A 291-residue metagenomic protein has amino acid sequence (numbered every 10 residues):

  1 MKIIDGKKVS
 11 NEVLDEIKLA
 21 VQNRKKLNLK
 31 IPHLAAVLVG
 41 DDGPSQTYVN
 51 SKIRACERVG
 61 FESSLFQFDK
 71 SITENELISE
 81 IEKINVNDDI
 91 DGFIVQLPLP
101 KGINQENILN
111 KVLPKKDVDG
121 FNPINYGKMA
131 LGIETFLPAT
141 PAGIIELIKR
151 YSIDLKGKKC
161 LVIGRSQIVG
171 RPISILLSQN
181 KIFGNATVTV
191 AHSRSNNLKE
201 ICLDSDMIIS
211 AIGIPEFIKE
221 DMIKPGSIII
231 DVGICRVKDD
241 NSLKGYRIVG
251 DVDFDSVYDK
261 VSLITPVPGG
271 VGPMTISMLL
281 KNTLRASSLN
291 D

Functional and structural regions predicted by a protein language model:
M1-N28: Positively charged, low-complexity intrinsically disordered leader regions
I31-G40: Short beta-strand segments enriched in small/hydrophobic residues
V39-I53, T135-I228, V237, K244-D255: Glycine-rich phosphate/diphosphate-binding loop of Rossmann-like nucleotide-binding domains
C56-K70, G184-V190: Short beta-strand elements in bilobed, periplasmic/extracellular small-molecule ligand-binding domains
E76-D88: Short, well-structured alpha-helical segments in soluble
V95-C160, I201: Anion-binding alpha/beta catalytic cores of soluble intermediary-metabolism enzymes, centered on
L97, I212, V232-G233: Glycine-rich, N-terminal phosphate-binding loop of Rossmann-like dinucleotide-binding domains
Q105-N122, Y126, I230-N290: Rossmann-fold NAD(P)-binding glycine/threonine-rich loop
